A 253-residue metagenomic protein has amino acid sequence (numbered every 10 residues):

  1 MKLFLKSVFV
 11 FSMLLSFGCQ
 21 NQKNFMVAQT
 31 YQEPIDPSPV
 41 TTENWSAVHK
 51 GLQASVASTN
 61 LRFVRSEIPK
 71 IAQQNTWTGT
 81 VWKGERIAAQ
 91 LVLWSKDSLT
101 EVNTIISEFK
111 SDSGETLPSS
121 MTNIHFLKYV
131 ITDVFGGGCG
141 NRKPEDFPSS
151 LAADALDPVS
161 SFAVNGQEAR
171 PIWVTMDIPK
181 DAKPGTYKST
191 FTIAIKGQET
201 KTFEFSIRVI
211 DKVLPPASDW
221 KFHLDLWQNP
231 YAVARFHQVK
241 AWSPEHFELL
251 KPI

Functional and structural regions predicted by a protein language model:
K2-V10: Sec-dependent signal peptide recognition, specifically the positively charged N-region followed immediately by
L15-G18: C-terminal motif of bacterial Sec signal peptides marking the signal peptidase cleavage site
N21: Short, conserved catalytic or interaction motifs in soluble domains
F25-Q73, K96-V174: Surface-exposed binding patches on compact interaction domains or structured appendages
G79-E85: Short, solvent-exposed loop/linker segments at the N-terminal edge of repeated beta-sheet extracellular domains
V92-K110, V159-D219: Extended acidic/polar, glycine-enriched regions that form or flank non-catalytic beta-rich accessory modules
T200-I253: An acidic-aromatic substrate-binding cleft motif
